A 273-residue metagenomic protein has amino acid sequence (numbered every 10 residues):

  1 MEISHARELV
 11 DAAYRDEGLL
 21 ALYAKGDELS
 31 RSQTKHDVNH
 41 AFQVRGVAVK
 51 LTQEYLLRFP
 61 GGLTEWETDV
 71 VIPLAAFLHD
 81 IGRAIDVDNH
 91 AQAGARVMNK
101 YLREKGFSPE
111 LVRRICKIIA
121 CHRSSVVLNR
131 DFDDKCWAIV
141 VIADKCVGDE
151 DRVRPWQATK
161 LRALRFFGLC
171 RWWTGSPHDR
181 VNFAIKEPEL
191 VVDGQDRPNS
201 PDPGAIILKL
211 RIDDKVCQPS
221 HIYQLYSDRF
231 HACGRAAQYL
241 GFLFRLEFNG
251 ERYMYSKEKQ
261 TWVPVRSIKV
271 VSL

Functional and structural regions predicted by a protein language model:
M1-H90, Y101: Acidic/His-rich, divalent-metal-binding segments that scaffold phosphate/diphosphate chemistry
M1-R7, A13-Y23, D144, Y239 (+1 more regions): Conserved, charge-rich beta-strand/loop surface module that forms ligand/interface-binding patches within domains
S30, L56-G194: Divalent metal-dependent catalytic cores for phosphoryl transfer on phosphate-bearing substrates
D151-L273: Terminal helices and disordered tails flanking the catalytic cores of nucleotide-processing hydrolases
